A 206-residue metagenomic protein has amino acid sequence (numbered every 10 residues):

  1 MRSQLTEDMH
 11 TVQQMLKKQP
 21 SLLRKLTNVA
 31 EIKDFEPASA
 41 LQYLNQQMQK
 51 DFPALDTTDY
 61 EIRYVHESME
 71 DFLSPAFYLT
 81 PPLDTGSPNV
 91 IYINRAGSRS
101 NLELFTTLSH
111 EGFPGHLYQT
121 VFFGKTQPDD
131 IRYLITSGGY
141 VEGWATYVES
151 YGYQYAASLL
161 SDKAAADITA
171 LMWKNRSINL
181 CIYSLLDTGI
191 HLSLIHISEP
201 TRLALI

Functional and structural regions predicted by a protein language model:
M1-S87: Active-site-proximal, well-structured secondary-structure segments within enzyme catalytic domains
R2, D34-L41, G97, N101 (+3 more regions): Solvent-exposed, acidic/flexible segments
T6, Q13, A38-N45, V90 (+4 more regions): Extracytoplasmic/secreted envelope proteins and their assembly/folding machinery, especially bacterial periplasmic
T11-K18, E61-I62, A164-I178: Acidic/histidine-enriched alpha-helical segments
I93-L108: Short pre-active-site segment immediately N-terminal to the catalytic Zn-binding motif
G112-T126: Catalytic Zn2+-binding segment of zinc metalloproteases
Q119-V121, D130-A165, Y183-D187: Post-HExxH zinc-binding segment in Zn-dependent metallohydrolases
I195-I206: Single conserved hydrophobic/aromatic residue that forms the stacking wall/gate of nucleotide- or nucleobase-binding
